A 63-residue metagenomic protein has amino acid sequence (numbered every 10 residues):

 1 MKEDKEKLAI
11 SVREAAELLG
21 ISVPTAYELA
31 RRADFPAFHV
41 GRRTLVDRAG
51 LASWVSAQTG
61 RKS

Functional and structural regions predicted by a protein language model:
M1-L29: Polyanion-binding surface elements
S22-V23, R42, A57: A detector of low-complexity, intrinsically disordered, Ser/Thr/Gly/Pro/Ala-rich segments
R31-R32, S56: Residue-level detection of the helix-turn-helix DNA-binding "recognition helix"
F38-T44: Short Lys/Arg-enriched helix C-cap and helix-to-coil transition segments that create basic nucleic-acid-contact patches
L51-S63: A short, Lys/Arg-enriched interface patch at domain edges and termini
